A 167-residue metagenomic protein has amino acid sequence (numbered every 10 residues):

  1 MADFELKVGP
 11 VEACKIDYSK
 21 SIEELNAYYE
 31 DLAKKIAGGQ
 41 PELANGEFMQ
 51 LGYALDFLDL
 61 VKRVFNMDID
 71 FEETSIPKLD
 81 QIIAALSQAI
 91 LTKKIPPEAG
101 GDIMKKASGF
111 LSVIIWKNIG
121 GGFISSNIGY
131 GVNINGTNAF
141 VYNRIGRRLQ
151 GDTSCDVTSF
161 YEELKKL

Functional and structural regions predicted by a protein language model:
M1-G101: The feature captures two recurrent sequence modes
A2, I69, G121, N138-F140 (+1 more regions): Short non-domain terminal segments
S19, Y29-E30, A54, I124 (+3 more regions): Compositionally biased, intrinsically disordered low-complexity regions enriched in proline and serine
I22, L32-A33, F57, I114 (+3 more regions): Generic alpha-helical secondary structure signal
N26, G129-L167: A recognition module on extended beta-rich or small alphabeta surfaces enriched in W/G with H and D/E
R63, K106, R144-R148: Arginine residue identity/basic-tract feature
I83-L86, I114, N118-I119, R148-L149 (+1 more regions): Generic structural signal for hydrophobic core residues of well-folded globular domains
K93-T137: Amphipathic, interaction-prone secondary-structure segments
